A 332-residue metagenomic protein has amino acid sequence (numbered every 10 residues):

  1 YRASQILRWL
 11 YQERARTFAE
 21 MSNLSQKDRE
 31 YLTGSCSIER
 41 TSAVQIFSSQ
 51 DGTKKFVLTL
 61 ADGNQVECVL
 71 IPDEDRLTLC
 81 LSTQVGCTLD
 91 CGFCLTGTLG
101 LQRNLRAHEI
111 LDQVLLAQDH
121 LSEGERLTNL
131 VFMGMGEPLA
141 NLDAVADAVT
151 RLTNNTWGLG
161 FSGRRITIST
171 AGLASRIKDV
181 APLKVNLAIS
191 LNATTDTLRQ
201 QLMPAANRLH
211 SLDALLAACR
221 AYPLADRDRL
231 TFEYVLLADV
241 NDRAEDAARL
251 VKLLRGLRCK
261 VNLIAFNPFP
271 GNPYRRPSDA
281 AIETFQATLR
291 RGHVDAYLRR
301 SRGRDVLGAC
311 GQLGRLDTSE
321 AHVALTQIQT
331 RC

Functional and structural regions predicted by a protein language model:
Y1-N64, P72-E74, S122, R220-R229 (+1 more regions): Auxiliary Fe-S-binding modules of radical SAM enzymes
S48-S49, S82-T83, S190: Short linear Ser/Thr-Pro motifs
E67: Basic, low-complexity intrinsically disordered segments
L70-I71, A144: Residue-level structural signal for beta-strand termini and adjacent loop
P72-E109, L116, E123: Canonical Radical SAM [4Fe-4S] cluster-binding loop centered on the CxxxCxxC motif and its immediate flanking residues
E109, Q113, D147-A148: Alpha-helical scaffold elements adjacent to nucleotide-binding pockets in ATP/GTP-utilizing enzyme cores
D119-A296: Conserved AdoMet/S-adenosylmethionine-binding subsite of the radical SAM
